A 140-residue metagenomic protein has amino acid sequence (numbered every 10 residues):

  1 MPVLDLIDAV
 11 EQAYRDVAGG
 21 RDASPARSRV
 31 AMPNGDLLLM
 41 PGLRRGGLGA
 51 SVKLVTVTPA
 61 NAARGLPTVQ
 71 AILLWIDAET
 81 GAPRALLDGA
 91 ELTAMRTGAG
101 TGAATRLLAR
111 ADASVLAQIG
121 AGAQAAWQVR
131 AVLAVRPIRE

Functional and structural regions predicted by a protein language model:
M1, R136-E140: Short, intrinsically disordered, charge-balanced linker/junction segments flanking boundaries in proteins
M1-A94, G102, D112: N-terminal ligand-binding/catalytic initiation module
G98-T101, A109-V135: Glycine-rich adenosine-cofactor-binding loop
